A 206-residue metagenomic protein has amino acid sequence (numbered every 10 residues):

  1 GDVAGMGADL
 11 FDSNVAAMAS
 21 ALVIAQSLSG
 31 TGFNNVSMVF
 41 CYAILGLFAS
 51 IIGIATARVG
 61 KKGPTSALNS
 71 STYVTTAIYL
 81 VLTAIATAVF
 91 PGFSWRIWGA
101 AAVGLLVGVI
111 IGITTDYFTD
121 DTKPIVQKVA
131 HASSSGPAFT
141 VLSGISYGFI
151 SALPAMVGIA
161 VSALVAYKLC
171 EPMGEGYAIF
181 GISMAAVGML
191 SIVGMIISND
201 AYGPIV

Functional and structural regions predicted by a protein language model:
G1-V206: Hydrophobic packing and interface segments
